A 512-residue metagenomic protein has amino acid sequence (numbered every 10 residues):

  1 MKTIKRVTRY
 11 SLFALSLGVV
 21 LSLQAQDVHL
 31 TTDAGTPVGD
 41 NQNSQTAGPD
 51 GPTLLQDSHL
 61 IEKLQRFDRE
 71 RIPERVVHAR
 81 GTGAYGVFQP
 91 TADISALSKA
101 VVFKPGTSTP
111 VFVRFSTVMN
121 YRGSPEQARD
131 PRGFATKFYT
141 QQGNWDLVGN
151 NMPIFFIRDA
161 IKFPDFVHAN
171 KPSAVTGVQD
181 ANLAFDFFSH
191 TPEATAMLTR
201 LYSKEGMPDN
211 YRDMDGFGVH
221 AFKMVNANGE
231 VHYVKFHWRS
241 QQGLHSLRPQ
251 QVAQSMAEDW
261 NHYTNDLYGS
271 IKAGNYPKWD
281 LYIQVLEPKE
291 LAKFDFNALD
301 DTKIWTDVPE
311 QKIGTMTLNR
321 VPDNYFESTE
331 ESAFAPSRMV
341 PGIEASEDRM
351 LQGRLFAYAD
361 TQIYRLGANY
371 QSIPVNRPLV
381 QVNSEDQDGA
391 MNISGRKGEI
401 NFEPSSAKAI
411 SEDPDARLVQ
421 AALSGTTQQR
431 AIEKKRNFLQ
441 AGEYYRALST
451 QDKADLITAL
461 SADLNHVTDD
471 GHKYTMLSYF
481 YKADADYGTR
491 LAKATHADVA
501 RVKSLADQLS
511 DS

Functional and structural regions predicted by a protein language model:
M1-A25: Gram-negative bacterial Sec-dependent N-terminal signal peptides
Q26-S512: Active-site-adjacent core segments of small-molecule enzymes
